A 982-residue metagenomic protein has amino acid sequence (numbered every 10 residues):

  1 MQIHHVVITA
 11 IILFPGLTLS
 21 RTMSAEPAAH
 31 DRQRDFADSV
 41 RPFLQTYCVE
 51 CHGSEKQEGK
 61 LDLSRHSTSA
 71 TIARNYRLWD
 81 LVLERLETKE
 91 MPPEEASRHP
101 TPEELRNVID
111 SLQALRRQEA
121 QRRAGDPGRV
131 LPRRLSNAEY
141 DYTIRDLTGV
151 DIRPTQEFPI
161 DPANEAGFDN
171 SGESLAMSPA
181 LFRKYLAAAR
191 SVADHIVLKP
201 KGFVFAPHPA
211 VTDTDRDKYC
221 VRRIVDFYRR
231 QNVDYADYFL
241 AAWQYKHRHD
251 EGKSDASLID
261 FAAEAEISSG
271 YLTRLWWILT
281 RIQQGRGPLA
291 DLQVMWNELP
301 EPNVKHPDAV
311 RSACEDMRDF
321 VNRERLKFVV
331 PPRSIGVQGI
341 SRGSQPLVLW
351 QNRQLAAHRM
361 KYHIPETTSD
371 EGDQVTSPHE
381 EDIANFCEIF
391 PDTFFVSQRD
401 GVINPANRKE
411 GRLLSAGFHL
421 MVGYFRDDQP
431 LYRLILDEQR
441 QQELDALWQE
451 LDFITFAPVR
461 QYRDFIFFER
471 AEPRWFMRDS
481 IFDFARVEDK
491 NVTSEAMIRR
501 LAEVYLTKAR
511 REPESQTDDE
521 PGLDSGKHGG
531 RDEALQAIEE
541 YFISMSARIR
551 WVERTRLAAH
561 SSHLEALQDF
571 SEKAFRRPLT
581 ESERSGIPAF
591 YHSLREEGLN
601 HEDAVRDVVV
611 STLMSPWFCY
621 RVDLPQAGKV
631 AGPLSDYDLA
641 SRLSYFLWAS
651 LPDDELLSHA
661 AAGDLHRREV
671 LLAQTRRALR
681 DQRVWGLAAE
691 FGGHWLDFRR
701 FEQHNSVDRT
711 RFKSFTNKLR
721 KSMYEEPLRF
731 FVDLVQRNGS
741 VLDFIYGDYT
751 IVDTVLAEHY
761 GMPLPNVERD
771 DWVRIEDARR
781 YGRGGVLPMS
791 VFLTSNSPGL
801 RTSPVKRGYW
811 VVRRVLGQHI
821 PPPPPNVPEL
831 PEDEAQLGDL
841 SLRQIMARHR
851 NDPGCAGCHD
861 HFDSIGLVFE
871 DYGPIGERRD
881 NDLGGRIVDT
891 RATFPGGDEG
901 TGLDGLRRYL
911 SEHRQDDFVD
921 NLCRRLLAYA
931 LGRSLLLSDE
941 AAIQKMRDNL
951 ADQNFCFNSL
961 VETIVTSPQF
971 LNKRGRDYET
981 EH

Functional and structural regions predicted by a protein language model:
M1-H4: N-terminal secretory signal peptides that target proteins for export/translocation
V6-T18: Bacterial N-terminal signal peptides
M23-K56, L61, R74-L81, R85-H982: Low-complexity, glycine/serine/threonine/alanine-rich intrinsically disordered linker and propeptide segments
T68: Short edge-strand/loop segments of extracellular domains
